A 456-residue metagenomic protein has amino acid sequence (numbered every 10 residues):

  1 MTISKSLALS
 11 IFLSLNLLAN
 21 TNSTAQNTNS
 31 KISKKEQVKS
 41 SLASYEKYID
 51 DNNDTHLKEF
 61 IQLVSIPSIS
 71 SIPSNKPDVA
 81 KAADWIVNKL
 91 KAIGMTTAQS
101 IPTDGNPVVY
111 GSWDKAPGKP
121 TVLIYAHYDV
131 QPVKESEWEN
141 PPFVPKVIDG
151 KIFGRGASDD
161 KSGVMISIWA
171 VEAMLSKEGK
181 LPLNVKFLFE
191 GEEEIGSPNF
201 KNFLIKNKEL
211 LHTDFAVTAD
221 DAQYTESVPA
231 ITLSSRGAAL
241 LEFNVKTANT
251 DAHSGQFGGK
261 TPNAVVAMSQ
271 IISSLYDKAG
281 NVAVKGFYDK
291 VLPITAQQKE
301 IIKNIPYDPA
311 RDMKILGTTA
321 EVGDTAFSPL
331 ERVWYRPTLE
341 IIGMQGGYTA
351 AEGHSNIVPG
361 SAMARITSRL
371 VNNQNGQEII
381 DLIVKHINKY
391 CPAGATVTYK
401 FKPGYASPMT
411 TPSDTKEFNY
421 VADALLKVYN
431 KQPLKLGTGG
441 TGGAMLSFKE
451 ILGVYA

Functional and structural regions predicted by a protein language model:
M1-K31: Bacterial Sec-dependent N-terminal signal peptides
Q26-P77, I86, I93, S235: N-terminal hydrophobic or amphipathic helices/low-complexity stretches enriched in small/hydrophobic/Pro/Gly
D50, I61, S65-I69, N88-M95 (+4 more regions): Sec-exported extracytoplasmic/periplasmic mature domains
E59, I69-K119, F143-K146: A non-catalytic alpha/beta surface segment that caps or lines the substrate-entry region of metallo-dependent hydrolase
P117, T225-E226, A283-S361, N372-K385 (+2 more regions): An extended, acidic, His-containing surface patch that forms the Zn2+-binding/catalytic region of metallohydrolases
K119-F189: Active-site metal-coordination/substrate-binding segment of hydrolases, especially metallo-dependent peptidases
S158-S234: Acidic/histidine-rich catalytic neighborhood of metal-dependent amide-processing enzymes
A248, S254-R311: Polar, glycine-rich mid-to-C-terminal structural blocks that act as macromolecule-binding/assembly scaffolds
